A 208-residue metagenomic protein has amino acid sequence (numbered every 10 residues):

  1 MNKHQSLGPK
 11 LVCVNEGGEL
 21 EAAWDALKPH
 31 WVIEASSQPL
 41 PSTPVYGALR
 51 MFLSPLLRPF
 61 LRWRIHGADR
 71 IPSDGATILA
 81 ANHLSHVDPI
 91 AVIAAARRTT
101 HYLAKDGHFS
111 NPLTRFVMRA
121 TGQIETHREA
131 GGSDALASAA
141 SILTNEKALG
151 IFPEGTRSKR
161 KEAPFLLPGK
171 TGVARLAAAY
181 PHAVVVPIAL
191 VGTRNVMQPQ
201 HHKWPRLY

Functional and structural regions predicted by a protein language model:
H4-A26: Membrane-proximal intrinsically disordered regions of secretory-pathway and membrane-system proteins
G18-G67, A91, R98, P112-T121: A transmembrane-helix-recognition feature enriched in membrane-embedded lipid enzymes and envelope glyco-/phospholipid
A68-P72: Glycine-rich helix-loop-beta junction characteristic of Rossmann-like nucleotide cofactor-binding loops
S73-A130: Catalytic core of membrane glycerolipid acyltransferases/transacylases, capturing the structured, soluble-facing
A80, V87-D88, A104-G107, G132-L167: N-terminal/domain-start segments enriched in small and hydrophobic, helix-friendly residues, covering either
V92, V117, S141, V173-A179: Hydrophobic/aromatic ligand-binding patch that stacks against planar heteroaromatic rings of cofactors or nucleotides
A94-R97, N145, A179-Y180: Alpha-helix C-terminal capping segments
A148, K161-Y208: A cross-family acyltransferase "interaction/gating" segment
